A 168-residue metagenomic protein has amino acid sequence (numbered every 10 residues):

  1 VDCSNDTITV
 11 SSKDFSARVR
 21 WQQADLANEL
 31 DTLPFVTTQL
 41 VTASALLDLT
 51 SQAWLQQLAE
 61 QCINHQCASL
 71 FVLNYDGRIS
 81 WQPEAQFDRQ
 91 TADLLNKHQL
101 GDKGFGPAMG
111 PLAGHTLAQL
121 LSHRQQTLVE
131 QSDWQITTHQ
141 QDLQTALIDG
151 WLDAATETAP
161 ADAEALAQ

Functional and structural regions predicted by a protein language model:
V1-D31: Class I SAM-dependent methyltransferase SAM/SAH-binding core
D2-S4, D162-Q168: Short, intrinsically disordered, charge-balanced linker/junction segments flanking boundaries in proteins
S16-R18, Q66, Q125: A generic structural signal for alpha->beta connector loops
E29-D31, L47-C67, F71-N74: A short, conserved alpha-helix within the catalytic core of class I
T37-T38, Q66: Local beta-strand N-terminus motif with an aromatic residue
V41-T42: A conserved beta-strand element that flanks and buttresses the S-adenosyl-L-methionine
Q66-L95, L143-Q144: Conserved class I S-adenosyl-L-methionine
K97-P160: Substrate-binding/catalytic lobe of Class I Rossmann-like enzymes that use SAM or dcSAM, i.e., the mid-to-C-terminal
